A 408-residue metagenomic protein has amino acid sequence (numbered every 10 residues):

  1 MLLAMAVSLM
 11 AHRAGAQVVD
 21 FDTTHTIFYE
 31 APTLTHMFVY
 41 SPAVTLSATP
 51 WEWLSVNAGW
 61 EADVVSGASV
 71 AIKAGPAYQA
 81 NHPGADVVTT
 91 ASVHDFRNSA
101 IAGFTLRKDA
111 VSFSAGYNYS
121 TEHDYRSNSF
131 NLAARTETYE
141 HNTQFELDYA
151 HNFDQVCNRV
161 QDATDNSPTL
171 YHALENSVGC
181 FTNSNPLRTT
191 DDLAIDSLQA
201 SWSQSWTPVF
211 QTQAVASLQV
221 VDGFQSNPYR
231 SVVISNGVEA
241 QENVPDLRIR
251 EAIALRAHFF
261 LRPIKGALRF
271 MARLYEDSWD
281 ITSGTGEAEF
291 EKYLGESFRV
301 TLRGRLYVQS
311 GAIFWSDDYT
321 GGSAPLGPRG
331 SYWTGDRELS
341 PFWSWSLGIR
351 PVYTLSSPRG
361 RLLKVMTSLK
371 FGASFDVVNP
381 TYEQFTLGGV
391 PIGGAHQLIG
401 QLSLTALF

Functional and structural regions predicted by a protein language model:
H12-V19, E52-W53, A110, Y139-Q144 (+4 more regions): Short loop/turn motifs that connect adjacent beta-strands in outer-membrane beta-barrel proteins
A14-W53, N57, V378-T381, I392-G394 (+1 more regions): Short glycine/proline- and aromatic-enriched beta-strand/turn motifs that initiate or cap beta-hairpins
V19-T23, V56-A58, V111-A115, T143-L147 (+7 more regions): Transmembrane beta-strands of outer-membrane beta-barrel proteins
H25-A31, A62-S66, K108-A110, Y119-H123 (+9 more regions): Transmembrane beta-strands of outer-membrane beta-barrel pores
T33-M37, G59, S69-G75, Y117-S120 (+8 more regions): Outer-membrane beta-barrel translocator domains and adjoining extracellular loop/strand segments of Gram-negative
V44-A48, A102-L106, L132-T136, A200-Q204 (+5 more regions): Residues on the lipid-exposed face of transmembrane beta-strands in outer-membrane beta-barrel proteins
G59-A100, Q144-F210, T301-V352, L387: Outer-membrane beta-barrel translocator/channel fold
A77-T90, A216-H258, L274-E287, E291 (+1 more regions): Outer membrane beta-barrel transmembrane domains
